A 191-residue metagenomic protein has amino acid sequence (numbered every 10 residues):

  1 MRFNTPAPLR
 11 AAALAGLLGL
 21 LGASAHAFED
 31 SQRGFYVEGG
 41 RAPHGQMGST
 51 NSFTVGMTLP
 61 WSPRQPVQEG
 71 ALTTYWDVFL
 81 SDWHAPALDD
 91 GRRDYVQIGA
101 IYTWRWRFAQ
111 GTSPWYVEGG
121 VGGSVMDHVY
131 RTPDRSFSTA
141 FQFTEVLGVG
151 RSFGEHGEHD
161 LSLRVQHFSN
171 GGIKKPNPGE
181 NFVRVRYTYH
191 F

Functional and structural regions predicted by a protein language model:
M1-D30: Cleavable N-terminal export/targeting peptides
A23-P63, F182-F191: Short glycine/proline- and aromatic-enriched beta-strand/turn motifs that initiate or cap beta-hairpins
H26-R33, W61-L72, A109-W115, E155-E158: Short loop/turn motifs that connect adjacent beta-strands in outer-membrane beta-barrel proteins
D30-S31, G150-F191: Predominantly the C-terminal beta-signal and adjacent terminal strand-loop region of outer-membrane beta-barrel
S31-R33, M47-F53, R92-A100, T139-E145 (+1 more regions): Residues that define the transmembrane beta-barrel architecture of outer-membrane proteins
G39-G45, L59, V78-H84, W106 (+3 more regions): Transmembrane beta-strands of outer-membrane beta-barrel pores
G40-P43, A87-G91, R131-F137, N170-K175: Extracellular loop and loop/strand-boundary signature of outer-membrane beta-barrel proteins
V55-W61, A100-W106, G119-G123, L147-R151 (+1 more regions): Residues on the lipid-exposed face of transmembrane beta-strands in outer-membrane beta-barrel proteins
